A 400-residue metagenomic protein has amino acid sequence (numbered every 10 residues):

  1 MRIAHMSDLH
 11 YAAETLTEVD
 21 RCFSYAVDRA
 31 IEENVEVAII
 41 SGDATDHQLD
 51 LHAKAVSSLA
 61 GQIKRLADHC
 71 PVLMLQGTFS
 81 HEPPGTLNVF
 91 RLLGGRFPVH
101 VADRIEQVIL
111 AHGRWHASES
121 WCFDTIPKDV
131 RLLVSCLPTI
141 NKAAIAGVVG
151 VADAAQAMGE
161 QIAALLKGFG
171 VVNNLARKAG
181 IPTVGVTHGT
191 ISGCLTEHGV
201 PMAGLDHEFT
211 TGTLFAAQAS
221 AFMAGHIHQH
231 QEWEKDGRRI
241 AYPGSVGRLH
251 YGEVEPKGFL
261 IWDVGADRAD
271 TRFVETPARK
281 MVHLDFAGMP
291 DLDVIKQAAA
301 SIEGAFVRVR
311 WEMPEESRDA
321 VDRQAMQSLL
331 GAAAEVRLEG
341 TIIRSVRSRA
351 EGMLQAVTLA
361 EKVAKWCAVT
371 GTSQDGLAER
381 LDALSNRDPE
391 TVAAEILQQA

Functional and structural regions predicted by a protein language model:
M1-A4: Extreme N-terminal starter segment of soluble prokaryotic enzymes
S7-Y11, D43-A44, T78-S80, P138-T139 (+5 more regions): Active-site metal-binding loops of divalent metal-dependent hydrolases
T15-H112, H116, T211, F215-A219: Core catalytic region of metal-dependent phosphoesterases/phosphodiesterases, especially metallo-beta-lactamase-like
V37, V264-A400: Accessory, non-catalytic peripheral segments of nucleic-acid enzymes
L66-D68, K178, T213-Q218, K235 (+2 more regions): Short, conserved loop/helix-junction motifs that constitute active-site signature segments in enzyme catalytic cores
V89-H207: Conserved catalytic scaffold of divalent metal-dependent phosphoesterases
G94-F97, I191-A266: Conserved beta-sheet core of the metallophosphoesterase superfamily
E106-R131, R238-R310: Binuclear metal-dependent phosphoesterase catalytic core
